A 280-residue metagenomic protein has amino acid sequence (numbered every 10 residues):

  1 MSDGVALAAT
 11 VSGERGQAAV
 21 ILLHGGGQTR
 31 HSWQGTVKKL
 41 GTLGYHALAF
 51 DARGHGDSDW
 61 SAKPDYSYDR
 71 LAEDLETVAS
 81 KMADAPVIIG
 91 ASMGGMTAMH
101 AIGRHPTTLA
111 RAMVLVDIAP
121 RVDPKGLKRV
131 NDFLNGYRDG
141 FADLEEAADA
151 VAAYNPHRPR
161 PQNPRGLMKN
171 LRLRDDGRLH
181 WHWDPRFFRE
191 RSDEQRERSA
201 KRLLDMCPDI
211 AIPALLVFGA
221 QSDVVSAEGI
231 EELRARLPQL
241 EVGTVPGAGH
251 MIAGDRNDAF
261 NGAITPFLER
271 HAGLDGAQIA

Functional and structural regions predicted by a protein language model:
D3-S12: A short loop-to-beta-strand scaffold at the N-terminal edge of the catalytic core in hydrolase folds
V11-D57: Conserved HGGG/HGGXW glycine-rich cap/lid loop of the alpha/beta-hydrolase fold
H31, A52-Y68, P124: Glycine-rich "HGGG/HGxG" loop immediately N-terminal to the catalytic nucleophile of the alpha/beta-hydrolase
R70-P86: Conserved acidic catalytic loop of the alpha/beta-hydrolase fold
D84-P124: Conserved hydrolase catalytic core segment
A142-R198: Conserved alpha/beta-hydrolase catalytic His-Asp/Glu region
D175-R236, E241-T244: Conserved serine/cysteine hydrolase catalytic core
A248-N261: Catalytic histidine-centered segment of alpha/beta-hydrolase-like enzymes
